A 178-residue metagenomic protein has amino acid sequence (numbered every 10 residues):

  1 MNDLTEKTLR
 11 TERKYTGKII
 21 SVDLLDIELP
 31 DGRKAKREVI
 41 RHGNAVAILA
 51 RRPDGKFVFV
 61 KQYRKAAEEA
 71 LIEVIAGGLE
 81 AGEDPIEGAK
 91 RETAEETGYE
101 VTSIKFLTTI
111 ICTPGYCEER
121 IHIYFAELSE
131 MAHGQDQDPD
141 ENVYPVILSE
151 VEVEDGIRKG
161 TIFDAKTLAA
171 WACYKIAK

Functional and structural regions predicted by a protein language model:
M1-E12: A short, amphipathic edge element
R10-A47, P53: Acidic, metal-coordinating catalytic segment for phosphate/diphosphate chemistry, firing primarily on the Nudix
V22-L24, K36, V60, V74 (+1 more regions): Hydrophobic residues on conserved beta-strands that form the core of alpha/beta folds
A35, N44-A47, R52, G78-A165: Unchanged
N44-E73: A glycine-rich, hydrophobic loop/mini-helix early in the fold
K175-K178: Short helix-capping/linker segments at secondary-structure and domain boundaries
